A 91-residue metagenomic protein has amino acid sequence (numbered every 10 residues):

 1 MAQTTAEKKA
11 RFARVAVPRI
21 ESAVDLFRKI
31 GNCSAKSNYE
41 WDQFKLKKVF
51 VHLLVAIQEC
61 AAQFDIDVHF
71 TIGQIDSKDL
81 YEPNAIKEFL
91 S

Functional and structural regions predicted by a protein language model:
A2-S91: N-terminal intrinsically disordered, cationic/polar leader segments that include organellar targeting peptides
